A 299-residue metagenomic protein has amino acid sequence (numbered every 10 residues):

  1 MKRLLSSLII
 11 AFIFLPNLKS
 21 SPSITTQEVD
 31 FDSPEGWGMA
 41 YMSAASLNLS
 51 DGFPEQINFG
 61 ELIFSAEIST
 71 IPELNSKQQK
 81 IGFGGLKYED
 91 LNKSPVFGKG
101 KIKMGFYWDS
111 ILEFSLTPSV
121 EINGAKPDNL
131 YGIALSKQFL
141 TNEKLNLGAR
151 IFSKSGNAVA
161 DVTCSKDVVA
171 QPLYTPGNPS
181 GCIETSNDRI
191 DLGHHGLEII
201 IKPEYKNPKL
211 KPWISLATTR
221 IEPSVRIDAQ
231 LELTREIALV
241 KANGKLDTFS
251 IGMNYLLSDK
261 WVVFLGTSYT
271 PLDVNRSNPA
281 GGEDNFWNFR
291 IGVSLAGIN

Functional and structural regions predicted by a protein language model:
S7-P16: Bacterial N-terminal signal peptides
S21-G38, T70-L74, Q79-I81, C164-W261 (+2 more regions): Outer-membrane beta-barrel transmembrane domain signature
S21-N142: Transmembrane beta-barrel domains of Gram-negative outer membranes and organellar outer membranes
P22, N58-F64, W108-S110, E143-A149 (+5 more regions): Outer-envelope beta-barrel architecture signal
G60-L62, V96-G100, N129-I133, G193-I199 (+3 more regions): Hydrophobic, lipid-facing positions within transmembrane beta-strands of outer-membrane proteins
F64-T70, F114-P118, A149-S155, I214-R220 (+2 more regions): Transmembrane beta-barrel strands of outer-membrane/channel proteins
L91-F97, G124-L130, D188-H194, V240-L246 (+1 more regions): Transmembrane beta-barrel outer-membrane domains
D284-N299: Outer-membrane beta-barrel "beta-signal"
